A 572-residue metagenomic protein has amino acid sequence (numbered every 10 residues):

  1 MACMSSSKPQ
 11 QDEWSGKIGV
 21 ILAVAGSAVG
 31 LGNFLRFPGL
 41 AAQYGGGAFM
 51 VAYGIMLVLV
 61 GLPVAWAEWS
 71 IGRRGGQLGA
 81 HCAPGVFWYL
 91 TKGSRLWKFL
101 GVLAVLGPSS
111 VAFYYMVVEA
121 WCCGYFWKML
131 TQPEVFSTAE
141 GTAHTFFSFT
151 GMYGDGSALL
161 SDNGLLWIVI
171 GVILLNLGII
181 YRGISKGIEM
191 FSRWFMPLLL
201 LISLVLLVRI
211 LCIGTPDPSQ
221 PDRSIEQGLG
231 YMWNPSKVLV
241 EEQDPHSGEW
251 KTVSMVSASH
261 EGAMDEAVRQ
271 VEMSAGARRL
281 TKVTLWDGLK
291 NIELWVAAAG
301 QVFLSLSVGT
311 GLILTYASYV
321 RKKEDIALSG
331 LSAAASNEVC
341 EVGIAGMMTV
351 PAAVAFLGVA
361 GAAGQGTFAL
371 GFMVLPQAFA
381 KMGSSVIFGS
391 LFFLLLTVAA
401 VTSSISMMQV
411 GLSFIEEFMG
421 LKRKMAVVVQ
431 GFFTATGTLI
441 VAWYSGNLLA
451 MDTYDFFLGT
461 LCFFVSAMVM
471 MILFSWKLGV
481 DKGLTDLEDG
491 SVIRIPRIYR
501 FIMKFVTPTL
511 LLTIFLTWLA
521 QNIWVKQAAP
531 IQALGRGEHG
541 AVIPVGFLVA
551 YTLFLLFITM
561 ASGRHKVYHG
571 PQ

Functional and structural regions predicted by a protein language model:
M1-L35, V64-W69, R73-V102, R321-D325 (+1 more regions): Membrane-interface "cap" regions at the ends of multi-pass membrane proteins
C3-I18, E189, R193-V401, I405 (+3 more regions): Membrane-embedded translocation segments of transport machinery
S6-D12, L40-Y44, R74, G79-L103 (+8 more regions): Inter-helical loop and helix-membrane interface segments of multi-pass membrane transporters/permeases
G16-M56, G311-L314, L328-L331, A335-E338 (+1 more regions): Transmembrane helix-boundary motif of multi-pass solute transporters/channels
G19-V24, G54, G101-V105, P133-Y181 (+5 more regions): Transmembrane alpha-helical segments of multi-pass small-molecule transport proteins
L31-L40, G47, N176-G187, V208-E226 (+9 more regions): Transmembrane helix-loop junctions in multi-pass membrane proteins
A41-W69, G164-L165, F463, P544-L556: Extracellular loop-to-transmembrane helix junctions
L100, V105, M419-G431, F457-A541 (+1 more regions): C-terminal membrane-solvent junction of multi-pass transporters and transport-like membrane proteins
